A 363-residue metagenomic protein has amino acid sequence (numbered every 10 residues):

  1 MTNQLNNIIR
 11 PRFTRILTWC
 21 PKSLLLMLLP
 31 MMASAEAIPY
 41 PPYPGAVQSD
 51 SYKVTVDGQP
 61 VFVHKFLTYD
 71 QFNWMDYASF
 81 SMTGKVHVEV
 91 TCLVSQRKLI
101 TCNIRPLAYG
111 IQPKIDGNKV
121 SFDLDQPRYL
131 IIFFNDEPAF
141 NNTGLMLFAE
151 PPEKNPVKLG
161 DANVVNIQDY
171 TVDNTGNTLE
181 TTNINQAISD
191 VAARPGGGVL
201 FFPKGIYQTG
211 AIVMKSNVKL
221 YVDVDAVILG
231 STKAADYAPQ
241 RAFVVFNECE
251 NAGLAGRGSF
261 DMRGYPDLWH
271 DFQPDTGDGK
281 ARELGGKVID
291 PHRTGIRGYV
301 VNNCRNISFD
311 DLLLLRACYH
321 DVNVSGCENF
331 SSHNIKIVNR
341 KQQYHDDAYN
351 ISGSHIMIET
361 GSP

Functional and structural regions predicted by a protein language model:
M1-W19: N-terminal secretory signal peptides that target proteins for export/translocation
L17-L28: Sec-dependent signal peptide hydrophobic core
P30-S34: N-terminal signal peptide c-region/cleavage motif recognized by signal peptidases
E36-P363: Extracellular/periplasmic carbohydrate-active domains that bind, remodel, or depolymerize complex polysaccharides
